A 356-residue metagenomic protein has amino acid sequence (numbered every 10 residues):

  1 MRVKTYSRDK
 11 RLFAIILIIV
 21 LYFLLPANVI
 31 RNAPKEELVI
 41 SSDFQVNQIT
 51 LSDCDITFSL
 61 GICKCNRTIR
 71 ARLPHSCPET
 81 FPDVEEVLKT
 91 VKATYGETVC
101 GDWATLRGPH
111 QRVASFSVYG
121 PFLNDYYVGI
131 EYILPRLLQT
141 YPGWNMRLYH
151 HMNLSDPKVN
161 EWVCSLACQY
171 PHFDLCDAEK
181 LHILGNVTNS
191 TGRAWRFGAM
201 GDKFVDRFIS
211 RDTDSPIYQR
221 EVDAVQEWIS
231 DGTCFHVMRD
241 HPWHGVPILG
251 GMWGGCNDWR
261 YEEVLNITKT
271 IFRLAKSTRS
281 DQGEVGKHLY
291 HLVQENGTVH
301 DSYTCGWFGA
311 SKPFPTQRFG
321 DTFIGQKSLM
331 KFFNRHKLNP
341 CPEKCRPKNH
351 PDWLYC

Functional and structural regions predicted by a protein language model:
K4, R8-F13, V237, H241-C356: Catalytic core and acceptor-binding pocket of nucleotide-sugar-dependent glycosyltransferases
R8-I183: N-terminal anchoring/stem segment of glycosyltransferases
I183-W195: A short, glycine-/small-residue-rich helix N-cap motif at loop->alpha-helix starts within glycosyltransferase
R193, F197, V222, D281-G283: Conserved glycosyltransferase catalytic-site signature
R196-F204: A short acidic-Thr-Gly-centered motif at the start of a beta-strand
V205, T213-S215: Short acidic donor-binding/metal-coordinating loop in glycosyltransferase active sites
F208: Short aromatic/hydrophobic "clamp" motif used to bind/position activated sugar donors
I217-I248: Conserved donor-nucleotide/metal-binding helix-loop-beta segment in metal-dependent transferases, i.e., the alpha-helix
